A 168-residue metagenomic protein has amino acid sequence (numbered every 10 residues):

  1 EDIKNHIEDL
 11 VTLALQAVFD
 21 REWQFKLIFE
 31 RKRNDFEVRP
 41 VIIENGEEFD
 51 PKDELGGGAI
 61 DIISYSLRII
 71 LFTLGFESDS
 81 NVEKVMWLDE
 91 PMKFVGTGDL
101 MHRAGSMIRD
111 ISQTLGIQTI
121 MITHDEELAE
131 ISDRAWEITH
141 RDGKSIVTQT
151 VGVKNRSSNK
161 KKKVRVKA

Functional and structural regions predicted by a protein language model:
E1-F29: Charged, surface-exposed helical/loop "interaction arms" that form contiguous linear patches used for dimerization
L27-F29, I42-G46, L67: Flexible glycine-/small-residue-rich
R33-V38: A short, glycine/Asx- and small/polar-enriched loop/turn that sits immediately N-terminal to a beta-strand
F49-E54: Short pre-catalytic strand/loop immediately N-terminal to key active-site residues, enriched for Gly-Thr
G57-V85: GG-anchored amphipathic helix commonly corresponding to the ABC/SMC/Rad50 NBD signature/C-loop
V82-E83, V95-S106: Conserved D-loop/post-Walker B switch-helix segment of ABC ATPase nucleotide-binding domains
D89-P91: Walker B catalytic acidic pair
M101-A168: C-terminal lobe/lid and adjacent interdomain/linker elements of RecA-like ASCE P-loop ATPase modules
